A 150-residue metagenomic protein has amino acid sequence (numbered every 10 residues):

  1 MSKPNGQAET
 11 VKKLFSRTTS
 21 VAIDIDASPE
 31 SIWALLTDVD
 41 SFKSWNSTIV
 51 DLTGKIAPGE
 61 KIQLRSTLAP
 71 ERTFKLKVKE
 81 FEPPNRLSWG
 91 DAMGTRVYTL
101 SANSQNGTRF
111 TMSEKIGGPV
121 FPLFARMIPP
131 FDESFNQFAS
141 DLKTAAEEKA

Functional and structural regions predicted by a protein language model:
M1-T53, A57: Hydrophobic ligand-binding cavity/cleft-lining segments
S2-E9, F74-L87, F121-P130, L142-A146: Short, surface-exposed, charge-dense and proline/glycine-enriched linear segments
V11-K13, T53-G54, V78-K79, T99-A102: Short secondary-structure boundary/capping segments
D24, S41-S47, T53-T95, G107-R109 (+2 more regions): Glycine-rich portal/gate segments that line the openings of hydrophobic small-molecule binding cavities
S88-T144: Beta-strand/loop substructures that line and gate deep hydrophobic ligand-binding cavities in soluble
